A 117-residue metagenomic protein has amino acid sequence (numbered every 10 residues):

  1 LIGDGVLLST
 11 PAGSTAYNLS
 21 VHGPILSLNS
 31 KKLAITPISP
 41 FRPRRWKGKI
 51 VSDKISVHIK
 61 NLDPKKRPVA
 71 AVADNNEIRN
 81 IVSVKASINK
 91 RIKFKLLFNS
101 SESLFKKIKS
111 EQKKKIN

Functional and structural regions predicted by a protein language model:
L1-G3, T15-N117: Catalytic phosphate-donor-binding core of small-molecule kinases
G5-S9: AMP-binding/adenylate-forming core of the ANL superfamily
